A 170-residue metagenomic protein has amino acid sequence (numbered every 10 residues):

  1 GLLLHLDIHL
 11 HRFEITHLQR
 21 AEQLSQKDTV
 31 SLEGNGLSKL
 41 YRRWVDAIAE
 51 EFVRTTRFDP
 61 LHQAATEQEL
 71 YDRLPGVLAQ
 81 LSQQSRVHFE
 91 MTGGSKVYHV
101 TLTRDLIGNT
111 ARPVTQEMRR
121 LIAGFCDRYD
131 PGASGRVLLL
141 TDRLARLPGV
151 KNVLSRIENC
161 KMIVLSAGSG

Functional and structural regions predicted by a protein language model:
G1-H9: Conserved phosphate-binding catalytic cores of ATP/NTP-utilizing and phosphoryl-transfer enzymes
H5-L6, I15, F89, L140: Generic structural hydrophobic/aromatic packing signal, biased to beta-strands
F13-R104: Phosphate-binding glycine-rich/basic clefts of nucleotide- and phosphate-handling proteins, predominantly
Q80-G170: Helical "lid/coupling" subdomains associated with nucleotide-phosphate turnover
